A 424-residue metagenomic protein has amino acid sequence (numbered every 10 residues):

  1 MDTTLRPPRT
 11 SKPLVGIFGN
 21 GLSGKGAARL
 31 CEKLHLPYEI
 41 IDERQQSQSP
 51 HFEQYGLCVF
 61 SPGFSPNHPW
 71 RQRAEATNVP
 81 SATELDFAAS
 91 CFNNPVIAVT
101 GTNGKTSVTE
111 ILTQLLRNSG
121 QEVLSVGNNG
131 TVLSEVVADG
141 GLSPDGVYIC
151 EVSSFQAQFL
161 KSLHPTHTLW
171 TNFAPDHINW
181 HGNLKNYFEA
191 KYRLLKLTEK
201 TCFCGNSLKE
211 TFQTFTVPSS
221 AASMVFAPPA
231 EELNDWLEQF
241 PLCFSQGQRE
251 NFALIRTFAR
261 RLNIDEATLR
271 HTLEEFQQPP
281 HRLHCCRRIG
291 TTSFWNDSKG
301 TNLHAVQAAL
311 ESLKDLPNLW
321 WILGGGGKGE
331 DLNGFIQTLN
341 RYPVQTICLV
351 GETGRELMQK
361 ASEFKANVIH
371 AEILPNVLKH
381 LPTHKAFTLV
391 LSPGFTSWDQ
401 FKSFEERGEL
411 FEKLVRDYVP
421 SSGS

Functional and structural regions predicted by a protein language model:
M1-G16, N20-L34, Y38-E43: Hydrophobic, well-ordered beta-alpha structural blocks that scaffold small-molecule cofactor pockets
R6, S11-L14, L30, F240-V344: Nucleotide phosphate-binding/pyrophosphate-handling subdomain across enzymes that bind or process nucleotide phosphates
P13-L14, K25, R29-K33, S47-G56 (+8 more regions): Phosphate-binding loop of NTP-binding sites
G16, E39, L124, C348 (+1 more regions): Conserved beta-strand positions in the Rossmann-like core of class I SAM-dependent methyltransferases
I40-S47, L233-F240: Adenosine-cofactor binding site in Rossmann-like domains, unifying the SAM/SAH pocket of S-adenosylmethionine-dependent
I41, F203-N206, W320-L323, P343-E352: Short internal beta-strands
N333-T388, G423: C-terminal helical cap/extension that packs against the catalytic core of soluble nucleotide-cofactor enzymes
